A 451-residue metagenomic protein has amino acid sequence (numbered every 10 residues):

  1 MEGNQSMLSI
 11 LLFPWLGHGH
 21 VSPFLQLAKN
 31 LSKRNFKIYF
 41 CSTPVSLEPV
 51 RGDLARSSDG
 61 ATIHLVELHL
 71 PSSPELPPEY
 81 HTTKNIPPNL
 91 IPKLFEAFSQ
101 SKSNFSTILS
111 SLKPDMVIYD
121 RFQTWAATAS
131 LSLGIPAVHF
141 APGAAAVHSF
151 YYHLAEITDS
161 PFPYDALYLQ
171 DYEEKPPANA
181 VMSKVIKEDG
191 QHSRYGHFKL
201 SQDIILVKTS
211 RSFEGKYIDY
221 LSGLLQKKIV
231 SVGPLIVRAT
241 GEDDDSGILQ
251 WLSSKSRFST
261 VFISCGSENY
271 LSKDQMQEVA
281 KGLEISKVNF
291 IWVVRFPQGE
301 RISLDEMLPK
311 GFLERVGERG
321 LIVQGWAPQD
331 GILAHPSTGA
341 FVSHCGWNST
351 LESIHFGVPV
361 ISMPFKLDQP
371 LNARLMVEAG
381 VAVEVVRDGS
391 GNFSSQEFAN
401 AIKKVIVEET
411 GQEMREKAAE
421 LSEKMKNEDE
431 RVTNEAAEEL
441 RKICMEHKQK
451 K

Functional and structural regions predicted by a protein language model:
M1-K451: Glycosyltransferase specificity loop/lid
